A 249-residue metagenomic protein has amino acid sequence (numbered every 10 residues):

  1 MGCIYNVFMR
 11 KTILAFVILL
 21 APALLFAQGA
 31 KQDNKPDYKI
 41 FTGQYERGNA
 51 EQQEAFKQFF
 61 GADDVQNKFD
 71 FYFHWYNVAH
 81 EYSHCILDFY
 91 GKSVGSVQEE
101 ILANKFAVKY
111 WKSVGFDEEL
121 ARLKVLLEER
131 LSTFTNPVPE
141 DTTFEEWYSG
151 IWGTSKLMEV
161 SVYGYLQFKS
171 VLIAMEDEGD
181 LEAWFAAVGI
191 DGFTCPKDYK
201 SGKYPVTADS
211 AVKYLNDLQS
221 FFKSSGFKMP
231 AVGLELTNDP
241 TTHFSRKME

Functional and structural regions predicted by a protein language model:
M1, Q28-Y45, A62-D63, A231-L234 (+1 more regions): A metal-dependent hydrolase signature that marks the N-terminal structural subdomain at the beginning of catalytic folds
G2-T12: Positively charged n-region of N-terminal signal peptides that target proteins for export
T12-P22: Sec-dependent N-terminal signal peptides
A23-A27: Sec/Tat signal peptide C-region and signal peptidase I cleavage site
N34-D70, C85: Active-site scaffold of zinc-dependent metalloenzymes
Y76-F89, E100, N104, V108: Active-site recognition of the HExxH zinc-binding catalytic motif
V97-R130: Post-HExxH zinc-binding segment in Zn-dependent metallohydrolases
E140-E249: Pan-zinc metallopeptidase signature
